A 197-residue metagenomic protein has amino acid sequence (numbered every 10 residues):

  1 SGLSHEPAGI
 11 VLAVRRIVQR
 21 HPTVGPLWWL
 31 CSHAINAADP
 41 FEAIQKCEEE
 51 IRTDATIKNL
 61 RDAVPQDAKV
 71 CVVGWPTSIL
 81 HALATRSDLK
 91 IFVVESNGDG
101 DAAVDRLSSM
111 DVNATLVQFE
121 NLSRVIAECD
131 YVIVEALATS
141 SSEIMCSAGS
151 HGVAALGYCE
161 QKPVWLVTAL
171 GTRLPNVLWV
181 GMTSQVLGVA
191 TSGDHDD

Functional and structural regions predicted by a protein language model:
S1-Q45: Long amphipathic alpha-helical segments
P7-V11, T53, L116: Glycine-rich anion/phosphate-binding loops
E48-Q66, W75, I79: A short, well-structured juxtamembrane/interface segment
D67-A68, L89: Nucleotide donor/acceptor-binding cores
K69-L80, N97-G98, S140: Gly/Ser/Thr-rich loops at beta-strand to alpha-helix junctions that form or flank small-molecule/cofactor-binding
P76-S87, G152-A155: Histidine-anchored nucleotide/phosphate-binding helix
D88-E95: Active-site core of metal-dependent hydrolases
E95-D197: Conserved phosphate- and dinucleotide-binding cores of soluble alpha/beta proteins, encompassing both enzyme active
